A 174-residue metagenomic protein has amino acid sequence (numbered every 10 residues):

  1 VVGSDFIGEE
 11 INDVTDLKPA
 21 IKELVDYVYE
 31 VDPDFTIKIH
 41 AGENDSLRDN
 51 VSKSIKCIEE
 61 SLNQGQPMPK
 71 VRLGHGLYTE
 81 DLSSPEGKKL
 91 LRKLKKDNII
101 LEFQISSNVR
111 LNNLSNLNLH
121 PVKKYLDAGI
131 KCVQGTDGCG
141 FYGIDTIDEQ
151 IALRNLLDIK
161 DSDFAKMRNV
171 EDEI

Functional and structural regions predicted by a protein language model:
V1, P33, K56-R72, K95-L101 (+1 more regions): Glycine-enriched alpha-helix->loop->beta-strand junction motifs that scaffold or abut catalytic
V1-L24: Metal-coordinating catalytic core of metallo-dependent amide/deamination hydrolases
V2-F6, I37-H40, V71-G74, L101-F103 (+1 more regions): Hydrophobic faces of well-ordered beta-strands that scaffold small-molecule active sites in alpha/beta enzyme cores
G8-N12, E43-L47, L77-T79, I105-V109 (+1 more regions): Active-site-proximal loop/turn and secondary-structure-junction residues that shape catalytic pockets, frequently
T15-A20, D45-I58, D81-L91, L111-K123 (+1 more regions): Histidine/acidic-residue-rich catalytic or RNA/ligand-binding cores of hydrolases and nuclease-related proteins
T36-S46, I130-I147: Short acidic/histidine-rich active-site segments
P67, D81, I100, Q104-S115 (+2 more regions): C-terminal helical cap
R92, K96-D97, I147-D148, A152 (+1 more regions): Mid-to-C-terminal alpha-helical segments outside catalytic/metal-binding sites
